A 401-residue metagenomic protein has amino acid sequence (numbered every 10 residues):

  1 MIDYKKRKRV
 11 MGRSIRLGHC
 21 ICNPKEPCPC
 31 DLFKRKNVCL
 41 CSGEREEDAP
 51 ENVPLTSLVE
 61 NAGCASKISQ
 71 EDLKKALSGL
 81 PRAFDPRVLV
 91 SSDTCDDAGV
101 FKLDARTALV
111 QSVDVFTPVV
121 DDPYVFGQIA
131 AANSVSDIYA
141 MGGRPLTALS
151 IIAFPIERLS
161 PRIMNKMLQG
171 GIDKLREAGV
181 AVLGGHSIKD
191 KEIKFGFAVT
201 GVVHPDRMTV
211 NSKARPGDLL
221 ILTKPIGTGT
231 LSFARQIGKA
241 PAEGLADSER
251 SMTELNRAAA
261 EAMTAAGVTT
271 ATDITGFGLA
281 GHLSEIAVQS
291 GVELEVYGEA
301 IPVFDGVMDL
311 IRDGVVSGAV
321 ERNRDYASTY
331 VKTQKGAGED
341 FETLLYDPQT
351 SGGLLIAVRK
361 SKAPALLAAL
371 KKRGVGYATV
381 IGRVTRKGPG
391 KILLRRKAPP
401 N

Functional and structural regions predicted by a protein language model:
M1-P50: Long, distal/terminal scaffolding or interaction modules with repetitive or compositionally biased sequence
E46-N401: Helix-biased detector of long, well-ordered alpha-helical tracts
